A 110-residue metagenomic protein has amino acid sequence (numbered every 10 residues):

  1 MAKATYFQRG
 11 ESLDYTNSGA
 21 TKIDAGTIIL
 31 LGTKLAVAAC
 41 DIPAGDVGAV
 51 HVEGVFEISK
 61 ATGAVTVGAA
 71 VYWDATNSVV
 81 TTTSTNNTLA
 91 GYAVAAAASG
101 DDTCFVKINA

Functional and structural regions predicted by a protein language model:
M1-A110: Surface-exposed, low-hydrophobicity beta-strand/loop segments enriched in small/polar/acidic residues
